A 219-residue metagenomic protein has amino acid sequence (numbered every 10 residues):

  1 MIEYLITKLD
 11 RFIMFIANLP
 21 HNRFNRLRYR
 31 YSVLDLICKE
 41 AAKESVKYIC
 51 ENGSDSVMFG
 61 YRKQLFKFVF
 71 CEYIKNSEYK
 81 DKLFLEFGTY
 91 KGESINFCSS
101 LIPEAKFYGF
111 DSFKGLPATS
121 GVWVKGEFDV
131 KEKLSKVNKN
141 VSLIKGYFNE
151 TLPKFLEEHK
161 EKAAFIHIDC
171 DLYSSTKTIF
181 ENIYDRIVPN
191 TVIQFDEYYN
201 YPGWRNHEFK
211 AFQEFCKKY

Functional and structural regions predicted by a protein language model:
T7-L83, I95, S100: Class I SAM-dependent methyltransferase Rossmann-like catalytic core, especially the SAM/SAH-binding loop
E44-G53, K75-Y219: S-adenosylmethionine/decaboxylated-SAM
